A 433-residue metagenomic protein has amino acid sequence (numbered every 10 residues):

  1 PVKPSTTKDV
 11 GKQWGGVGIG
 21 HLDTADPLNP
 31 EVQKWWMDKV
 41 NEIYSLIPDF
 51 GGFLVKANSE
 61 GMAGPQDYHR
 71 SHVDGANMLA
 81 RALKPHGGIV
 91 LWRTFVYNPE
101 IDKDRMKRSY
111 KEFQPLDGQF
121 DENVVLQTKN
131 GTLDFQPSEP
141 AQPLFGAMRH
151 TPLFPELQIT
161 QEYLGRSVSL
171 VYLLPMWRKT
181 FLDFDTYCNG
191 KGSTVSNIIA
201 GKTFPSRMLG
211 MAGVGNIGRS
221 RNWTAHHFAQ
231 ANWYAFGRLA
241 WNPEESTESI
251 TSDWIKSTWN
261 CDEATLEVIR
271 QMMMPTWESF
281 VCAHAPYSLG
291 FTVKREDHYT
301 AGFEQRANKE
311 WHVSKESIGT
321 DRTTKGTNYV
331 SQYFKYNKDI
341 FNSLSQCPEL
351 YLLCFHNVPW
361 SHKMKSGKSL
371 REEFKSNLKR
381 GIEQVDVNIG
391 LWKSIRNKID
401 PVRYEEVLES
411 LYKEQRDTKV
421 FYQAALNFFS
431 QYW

Functional and structural regions predicted by a protein language model:
P1-Q127, R219-Q230, G237-E248, A283-D297: Aromatic-lined carbohydrate-binding surfaces of glycoside hydrolases
W35-L46, K84-N98, V125-A141, R166-V168 (+3 more regions): Hydrophobic transmembrane alpha-helix bundles
P48, Q119-D121, A147-P152, K202-L209 (+1 more regions): A generic structural signal for short, non-catalytic loop/turn and secondary-structure boundary residues
S59-G61, T151-I198: Active-site clefts of carbohydrate-active enzymes
E60, G131, E162, W259 (+1 more regions): Residue-level marker of positions within ordered structural domains that often coincide with functionally constrained
G87-L174: Polar, glycine-rich mid-to-C-terminal structural blocks that act as macromolecule-binding/assembly scaffolds
G192-W433: Catalytic domains of carbohydrate-active enzymes that cleave complex glycans
